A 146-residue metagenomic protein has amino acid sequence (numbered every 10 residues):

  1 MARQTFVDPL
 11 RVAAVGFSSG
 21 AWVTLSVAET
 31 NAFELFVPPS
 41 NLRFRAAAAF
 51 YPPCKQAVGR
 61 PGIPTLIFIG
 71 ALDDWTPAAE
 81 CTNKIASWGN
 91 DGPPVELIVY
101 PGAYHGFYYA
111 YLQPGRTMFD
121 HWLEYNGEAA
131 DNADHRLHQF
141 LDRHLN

Functional and structural regions predicted by a protein language model:
M1-G62: Primarily recognizes the serine-hydrolase "nucleophile elbow" in alpha/beta-hydrolase and SGNH/GDSL folds
V12, T65, V95: Hydrophobic anchor at the start of a short beta-strand that flanks the dinucleotide cofactor-binding loop
S19, E80-K84, A133, L137: Stable alpha-helical elements in mature extracytoplasmic
A57-G59, W75-A78: Extracytoplasmic/secreted cell-surface and envelope-processing proteins
I63, P77-W88: Short alpha-helix in the alpha/beta-hydrolase fold that links the catalytic acid
I67-I69: Short beta-strand/loop motif that positions the catalytic acidic residue of the alpha/beta-hydrolase fold
L72-P77, H105: Acidic catalytic loop of the alpha/beta-hydrolase fold
P94-N146: C-terminal catalytic histidine-bearing segment of alpha/beta-hydrolase fold enzymes
